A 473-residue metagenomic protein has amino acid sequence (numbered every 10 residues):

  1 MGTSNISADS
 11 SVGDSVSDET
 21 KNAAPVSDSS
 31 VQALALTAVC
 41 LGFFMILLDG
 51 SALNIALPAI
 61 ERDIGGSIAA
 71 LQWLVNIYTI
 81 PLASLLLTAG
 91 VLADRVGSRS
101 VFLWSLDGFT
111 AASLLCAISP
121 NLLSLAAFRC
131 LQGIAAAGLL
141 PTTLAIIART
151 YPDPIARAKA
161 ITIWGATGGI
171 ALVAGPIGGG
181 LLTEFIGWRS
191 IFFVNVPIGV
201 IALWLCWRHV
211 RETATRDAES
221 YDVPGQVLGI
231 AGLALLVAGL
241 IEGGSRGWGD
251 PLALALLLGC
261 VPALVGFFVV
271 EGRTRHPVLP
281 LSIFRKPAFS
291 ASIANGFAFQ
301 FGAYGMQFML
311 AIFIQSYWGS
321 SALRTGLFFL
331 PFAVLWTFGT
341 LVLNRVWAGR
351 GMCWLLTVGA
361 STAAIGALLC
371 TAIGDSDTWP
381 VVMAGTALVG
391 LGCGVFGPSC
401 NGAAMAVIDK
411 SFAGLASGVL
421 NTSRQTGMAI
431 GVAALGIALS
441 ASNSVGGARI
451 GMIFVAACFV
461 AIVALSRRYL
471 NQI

Functional and structural regions predicted by a protein language model:
G2-I6, S10-R208, G349, T357-A364 (+4 more regions): Transmembrane-helix bundle of Major Facilitator Superfamily
Q32-L48, L53-I55, I68, I134 (+3 more regions): 12-transmembrane solute porter fold
S84, G138, A231-A234, G305 (+1 more regions): Residue-level signal for the membrane-embedded core of alpha-helical transmembrane segments, especially mid-helix
D94, A148, V210-R211, V237-S245 (+5 more regions): Membrane-water interface at transmembrane helix exits
W104, A127, V223, P280-L281 (+1 more regions): Structural motif detector for alpha-helix initiation sites
T162, E184-N295, G302, S320-S321 (+3 more regions): Hydrophobic transmembrane-helix bundles of small-molecule transporters
